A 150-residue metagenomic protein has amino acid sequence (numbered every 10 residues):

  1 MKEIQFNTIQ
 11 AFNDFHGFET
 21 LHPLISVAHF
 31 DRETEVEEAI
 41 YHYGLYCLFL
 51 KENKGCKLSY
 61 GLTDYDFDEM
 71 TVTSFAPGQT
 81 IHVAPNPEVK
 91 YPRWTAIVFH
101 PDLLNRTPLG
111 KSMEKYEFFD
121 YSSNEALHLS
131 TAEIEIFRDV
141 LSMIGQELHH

Functional and structural regions predicted by a protein language model:
M1-S59, T63-D66, T71, E125: Generic protein-terminus/edge-of-domain signal
E19, N86-H149: A hydrophobic/aromatic-rich effector-binding and dimerization subdomain of bacterial HTH-type transcriptional regulators
V27-H29, V83-P85, T131: Surface-exposed beta-strand edges and flanking loops
V36, Y60, V83-A84, M113: A generic local structural motif
Y41-H42, F49, T63-P77, E133-M143 (+1 more regions): Bimodal feature
N53, P77, F99-P101: Residues immediately flanking
T73, G78-P87, L104: Histidine-centered metal-chelating micro-motifs
